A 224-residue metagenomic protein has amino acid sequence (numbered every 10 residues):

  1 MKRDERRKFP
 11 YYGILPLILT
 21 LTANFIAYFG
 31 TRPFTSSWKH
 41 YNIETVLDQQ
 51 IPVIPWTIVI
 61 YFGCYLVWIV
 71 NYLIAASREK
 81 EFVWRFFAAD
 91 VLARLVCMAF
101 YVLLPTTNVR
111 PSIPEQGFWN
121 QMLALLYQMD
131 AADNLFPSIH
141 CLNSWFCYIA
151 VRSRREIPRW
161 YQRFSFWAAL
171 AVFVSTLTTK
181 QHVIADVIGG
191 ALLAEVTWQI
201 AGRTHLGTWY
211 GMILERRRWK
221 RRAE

Functional and structural regions predicted by a protein language model:
M1-V67, P114, L123, A223-E224: N-terminal transmembrane-helix/juxtamembrane module of multi-pass inner/ER membrane proteins
T22, I60-V67, I139-N143, I188-L192: Membrane-embedded alpha-helical segments of multi-pass membrane proteins, especially the transmembrane helices
F25-I26, R94-F100, W167-T178: Aromatic-anchored segments of alpha-helical transmembrane domains
R32-V46, A76-Y161, T208-A223: Membrane-interface loops
I58-F62, L66, R85-A89, P137 (+1 more regions): Alpha-helical transmembrane segments of integral membrane proteins
V67-N71, S144-A150, W167-S175: Hydrophobic, membrane-inserted alpha-helices
P111-E115, A132-F136, A171-Q199: Interfacial helix-loop-helix junctions of multi-pass membrane proteins
Y148-R152, A194-G202: Hydrophobic transmembrane alpha-helices
